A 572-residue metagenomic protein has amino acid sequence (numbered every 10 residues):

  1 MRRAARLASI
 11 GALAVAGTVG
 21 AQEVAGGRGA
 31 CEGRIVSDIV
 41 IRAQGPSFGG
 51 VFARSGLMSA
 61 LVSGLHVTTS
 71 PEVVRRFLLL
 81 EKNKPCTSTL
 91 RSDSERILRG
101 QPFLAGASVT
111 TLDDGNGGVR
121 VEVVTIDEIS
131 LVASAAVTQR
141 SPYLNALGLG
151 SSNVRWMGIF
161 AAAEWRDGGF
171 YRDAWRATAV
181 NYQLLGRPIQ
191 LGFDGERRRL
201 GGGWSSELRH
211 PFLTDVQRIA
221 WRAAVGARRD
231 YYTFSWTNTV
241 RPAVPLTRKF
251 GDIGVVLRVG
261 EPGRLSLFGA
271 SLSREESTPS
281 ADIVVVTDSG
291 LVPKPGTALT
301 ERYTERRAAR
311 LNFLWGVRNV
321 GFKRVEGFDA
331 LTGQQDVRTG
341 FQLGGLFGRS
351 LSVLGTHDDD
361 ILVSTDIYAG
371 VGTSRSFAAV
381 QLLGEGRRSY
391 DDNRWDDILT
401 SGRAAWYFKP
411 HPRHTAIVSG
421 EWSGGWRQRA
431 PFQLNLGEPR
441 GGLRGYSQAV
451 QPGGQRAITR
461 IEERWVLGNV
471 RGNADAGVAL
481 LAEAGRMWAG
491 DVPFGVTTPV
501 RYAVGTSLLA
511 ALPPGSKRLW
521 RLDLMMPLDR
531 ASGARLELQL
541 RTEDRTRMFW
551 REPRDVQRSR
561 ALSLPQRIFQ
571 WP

Functional and structural regions predicted by a protein language model:
Q22-S151, A162-R166, A174-N181, D194-G195 (+2 more regions): Periplasmic polypeptide-binding modules associated with outer-membrane biogenesis and secretion
G33-S37, V119, I129-L131, Y143-N145 (+16 more regions): Outer-envelope beta-barrel architecture signal
R42, A136-T138, S152, E164-G168 (+16 more regions): Outer-membrane beta-barrel pore domains and translocons
G56-S59, L78, Q342-P572: C-terminal transmembrane beta-barrel domains of outer membrane proteins
Q139, D167-G169, Q183, E196-L200 (+8 more regions): Replace "Gram-negative outer membrane beta-barrel proteins" with "bacterial and organellar outer membrane beta-barrel
N145-V154, D173-L185, W204-D215, A223 (+9 more regions): Feature captures outer-membrane beta-barrel proteins of Gram-negative bacteria and organelles
A174-T178, G203-R209, W221-A224, Y232-V240 (+7 more regions): Outer-membrane beta-barrel translocator domains and adjoining extracellular loop/strand segments of Gram-negative
V180-D282, A298: Transmembrane beta-barrel wall of Gram-negative outer-membrane proteins
